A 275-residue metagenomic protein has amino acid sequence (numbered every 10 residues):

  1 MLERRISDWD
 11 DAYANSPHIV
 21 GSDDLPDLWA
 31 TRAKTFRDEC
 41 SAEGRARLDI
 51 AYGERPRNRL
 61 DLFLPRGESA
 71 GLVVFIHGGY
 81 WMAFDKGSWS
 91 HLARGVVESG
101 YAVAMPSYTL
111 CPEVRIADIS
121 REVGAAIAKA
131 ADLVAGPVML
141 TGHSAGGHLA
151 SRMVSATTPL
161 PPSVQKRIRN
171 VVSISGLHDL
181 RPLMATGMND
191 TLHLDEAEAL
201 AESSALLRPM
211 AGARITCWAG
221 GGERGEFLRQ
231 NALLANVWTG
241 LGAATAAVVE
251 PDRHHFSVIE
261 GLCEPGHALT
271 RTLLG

Functional and structural regions predicted by a protein language model:
A12-G67: N-terminal cap/lid segment of alpha/beta-hydrolase-fold proteins
R59, R66-V96: Short, surface-exposed "cap/lid" segments of acyl-processing enzymes
F75-G78, M105, C217: Structural cue for short, hydrophobic secondary-structure segments
I76, I174, E250-R253: Alpha/beta-hydrolase
F84-A93, A104-M139: Catalytic nucleophile-loop/oxyanion-hole region of alpha/beta-hydrolase and closely related hydrolase-like folds
A125-M188: Primarily recognizes the serine-hydrolase "nucleophile elbow" in alpha/beta-hydrolase and SGNH/GDSL folds
V164-Q165, N170-M184, E196-A232: The feature captures the conserved acid-bearing segment of alpha/beta-hydrolase catalytic domains
W218, L228, A232-A235, T239-G275: C-terminal catalytic histidine-bearing segment of alpha/beta-hydrolase fold enzymes
